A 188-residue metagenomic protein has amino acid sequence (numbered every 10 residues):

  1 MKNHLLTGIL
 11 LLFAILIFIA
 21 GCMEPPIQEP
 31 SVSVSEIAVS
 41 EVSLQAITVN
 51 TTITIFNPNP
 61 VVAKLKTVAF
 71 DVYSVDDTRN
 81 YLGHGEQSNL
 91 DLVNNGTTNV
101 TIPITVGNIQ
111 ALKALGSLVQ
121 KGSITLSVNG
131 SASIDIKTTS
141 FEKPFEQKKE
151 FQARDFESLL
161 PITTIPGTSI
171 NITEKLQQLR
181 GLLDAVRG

Functional and structural regions predicted by a protein language model:
M1-P25: Secretory targeting signatures
C22-I37: Bacterial Sec signal peptide processing site at the extreme N-terminus
E41, I55-P60: Asparagine-centered strand-capping/turn motif at beta-strand->loop junctions
L44-T52, Q120: Short, solvent-exposed loop/turn segments enriched in Ser/Thr/Gly
P60-R79: Short acidic, flexible loop segments centered on an aromatic residue
D76-L112: Intrinsically disordered, low-complexity Pro/Gly/Ser/Thr-rich segments with frequent PxxP/GP/PP motifs and embedded
N108-I162: Terminal connector regions
F151-G188: Acidic, serine/threonine- and proline-rich intrinsically disordered appendage/tail regions
